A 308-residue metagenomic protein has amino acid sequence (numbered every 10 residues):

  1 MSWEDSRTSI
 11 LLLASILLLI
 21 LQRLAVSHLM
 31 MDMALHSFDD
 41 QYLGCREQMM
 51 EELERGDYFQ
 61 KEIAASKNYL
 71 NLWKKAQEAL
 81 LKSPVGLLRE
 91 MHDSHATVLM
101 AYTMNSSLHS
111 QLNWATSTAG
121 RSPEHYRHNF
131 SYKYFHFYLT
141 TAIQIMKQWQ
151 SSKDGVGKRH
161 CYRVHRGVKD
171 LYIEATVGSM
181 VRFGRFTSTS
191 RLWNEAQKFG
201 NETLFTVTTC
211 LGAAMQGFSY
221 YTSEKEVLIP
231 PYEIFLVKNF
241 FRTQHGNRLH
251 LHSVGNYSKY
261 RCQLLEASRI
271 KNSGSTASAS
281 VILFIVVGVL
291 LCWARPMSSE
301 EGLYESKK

Functional and structural regions predicted by a protein language model:
M1-E4, L303-K308: A positional/structural detector of protein chain ends, strongest at the extreme C-terminus and weakly at the extreme
S2, A267-I282: C-terminal GPI-anchoring signal of eukaryotic secretory precursors
S2-L19: Eukaryotic low-complexity, non-globular regulatory regions
S15-R46, V289-E305: N-terminal signal peptide
E47, L53-A213: Internal glycine-rich, Lys/Arg-flanked active-site/core loops of soluble domains
T203, T209, M215-S219, P231-I234: Functional cores of ribonucleases/endoribonucleases
S219-N272: Compact beta-sheet-dominated globular domain cores
Q263-A267, I285-L291: Long, charged low-complexity regulatory segments
